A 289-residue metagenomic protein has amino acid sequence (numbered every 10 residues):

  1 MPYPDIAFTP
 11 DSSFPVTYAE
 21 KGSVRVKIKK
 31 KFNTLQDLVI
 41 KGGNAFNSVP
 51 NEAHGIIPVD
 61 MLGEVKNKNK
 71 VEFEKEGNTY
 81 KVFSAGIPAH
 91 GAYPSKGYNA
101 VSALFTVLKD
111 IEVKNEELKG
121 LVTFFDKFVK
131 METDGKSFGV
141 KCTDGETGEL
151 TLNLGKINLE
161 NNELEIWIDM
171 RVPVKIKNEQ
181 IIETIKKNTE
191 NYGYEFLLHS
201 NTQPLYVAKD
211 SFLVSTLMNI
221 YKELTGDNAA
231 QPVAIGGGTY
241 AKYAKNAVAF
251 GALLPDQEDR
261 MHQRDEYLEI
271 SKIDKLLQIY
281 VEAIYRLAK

Functional and structural regions predicted by a protein language model:
P2-P173: Midchain, well-structured core segments that form catalytic/ion-binding scaffolds
P4, N191-Y192, A244: Structured helix-beta-strand junction loops
D37, N69-K75, N191-H199, D227-P232: Short secondary-structure junctions
K66, G77, T189, Y221-K222: A generic structural signal for well-ordered alpha-helical segments
A92-N153, N158-N161, W167, V174-I176 (+2 more regions): An extended, acidic, His-containing surface patch that forms the Zn2+-binding/catalytic region of metallohydrolases
E179-Y192: Short, non-transmembrane amphipathic alpha-helical segments
